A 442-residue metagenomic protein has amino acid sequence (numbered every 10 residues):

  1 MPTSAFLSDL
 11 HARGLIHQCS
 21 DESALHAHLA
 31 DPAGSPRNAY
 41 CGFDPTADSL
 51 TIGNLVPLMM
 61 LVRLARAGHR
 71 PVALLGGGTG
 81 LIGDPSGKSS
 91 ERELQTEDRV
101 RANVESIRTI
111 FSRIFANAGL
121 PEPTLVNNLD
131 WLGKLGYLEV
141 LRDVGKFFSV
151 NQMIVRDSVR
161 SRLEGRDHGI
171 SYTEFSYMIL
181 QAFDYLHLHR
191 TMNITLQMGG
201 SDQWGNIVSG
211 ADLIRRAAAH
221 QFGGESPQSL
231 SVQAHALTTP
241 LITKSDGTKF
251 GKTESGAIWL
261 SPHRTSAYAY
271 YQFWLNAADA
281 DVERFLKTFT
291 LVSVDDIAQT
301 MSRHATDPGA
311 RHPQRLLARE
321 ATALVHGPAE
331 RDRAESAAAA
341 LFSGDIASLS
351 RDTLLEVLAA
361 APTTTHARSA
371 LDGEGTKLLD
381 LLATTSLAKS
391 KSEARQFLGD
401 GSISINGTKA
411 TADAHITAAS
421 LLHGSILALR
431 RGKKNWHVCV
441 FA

Functional and structural regions predicted by a protein language model:
M1-A211, A217-H235: NTP-dependent nucleotidyl-transfer catalytic core
I214-A442: Conserved nucleotide- and phosphate/pyrophosphate-binding catalytic cores in adenylate/nucleotidyl-handling enzymes
